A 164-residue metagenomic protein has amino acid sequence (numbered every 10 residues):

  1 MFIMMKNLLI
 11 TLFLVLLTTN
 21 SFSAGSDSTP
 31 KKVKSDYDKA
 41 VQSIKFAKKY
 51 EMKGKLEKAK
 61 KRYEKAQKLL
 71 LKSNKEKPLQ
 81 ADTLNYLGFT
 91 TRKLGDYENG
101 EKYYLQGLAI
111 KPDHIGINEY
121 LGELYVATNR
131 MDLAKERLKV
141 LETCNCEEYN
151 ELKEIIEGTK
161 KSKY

Functional and structural regions predicted by a protein language model:
S26-K34, K49, K135-Y164: Terminal, low-structured helical/coil segments at or just beyond the last alpha-helical repeat
K68, K72-K75, L105-A109, T143: Conserved structural position within tetratricopeptide repeats
Q80, H114, C146-Y149: Residue-level recognition of tetratricopeptide repeat
A109, E119-E148: TPR/TPR-like (Sel1-like) alpha-helical repeat modules
